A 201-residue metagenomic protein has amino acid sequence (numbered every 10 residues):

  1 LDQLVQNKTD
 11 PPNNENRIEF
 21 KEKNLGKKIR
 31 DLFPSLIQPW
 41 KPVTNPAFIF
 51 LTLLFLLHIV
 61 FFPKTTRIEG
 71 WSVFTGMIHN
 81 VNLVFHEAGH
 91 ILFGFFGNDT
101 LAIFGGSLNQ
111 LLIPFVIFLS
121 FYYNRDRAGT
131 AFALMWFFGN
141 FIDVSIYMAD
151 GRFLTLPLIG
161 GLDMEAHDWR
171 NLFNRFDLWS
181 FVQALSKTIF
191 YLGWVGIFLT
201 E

Functional and structural regions predicted by a protein language model:
L1-T9: Cys/His-rich metal-coordination motifs, chiefly Zn-binding "fingers/knuckles"
N7, V84, L178-V182: A generic structural micro-environment signature that highlights single residues at secondary-structure boundaries
P12-N24, T75-N82: Short, charged cytosolic
F20-K21, G26, R30-R67, N98-E201: Metalloprotease/metallohydrolase-associated module, dominated by Zn2+-dependent proteases
F62-L83, D99: Short pre-active-site segment immediately N-terminal to the catalytic Zn-binding motif
T75-H79, F95, G129-F132: N-terminal hydrophobic alpha-helix used for membrane targeting or insertion
H79-F95, G106: Active-site recognition of the HExxH zinc-binding catalytic motif
